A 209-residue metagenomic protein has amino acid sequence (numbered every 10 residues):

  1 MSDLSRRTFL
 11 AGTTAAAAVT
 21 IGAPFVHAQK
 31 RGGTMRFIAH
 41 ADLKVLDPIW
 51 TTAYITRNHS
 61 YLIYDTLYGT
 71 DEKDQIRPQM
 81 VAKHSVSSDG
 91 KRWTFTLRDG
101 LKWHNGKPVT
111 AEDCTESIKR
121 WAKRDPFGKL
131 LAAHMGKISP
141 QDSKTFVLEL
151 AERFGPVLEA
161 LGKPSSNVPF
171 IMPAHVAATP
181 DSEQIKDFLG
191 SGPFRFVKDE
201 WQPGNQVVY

Functional and structural regions predicted by a protein language model:
M1-A16: N-terminal secretory signal peptides and thylakoid transit peptides that target proteins across membranes
P24-A28: Sec/Tat signal peptide C-region and signal peptidase I cleavage site
G32-A41, R92-T94, V147, G192-V197 (+1 more regions): Short, well-ordered beta-strand elements
I38-S88, K119, L189-R195: N-terminal lobe/hinge region of extracytoplasmic solute-binding protein
H40-L43, T51, E72-K73, D89-K91 (+6 more regions): Solvent-exposed coil/turn segments that connect beta secondary-structure elements in extracytoplasmic/periplasmic
E72-Q75, P164-Y209: Gly/Pro-rich hinge or "lid" segments in bacterial periplasmic/extracellular proteins
A82-F127, Q141, V147: Aromatic- and charge-enriched surface segment that lines or borders ligand/interaction sites
T96, L130-V176, E200: Surface-exposed binding/hinge segments that line and control ligand-binding clefts or catalytic entry sites
